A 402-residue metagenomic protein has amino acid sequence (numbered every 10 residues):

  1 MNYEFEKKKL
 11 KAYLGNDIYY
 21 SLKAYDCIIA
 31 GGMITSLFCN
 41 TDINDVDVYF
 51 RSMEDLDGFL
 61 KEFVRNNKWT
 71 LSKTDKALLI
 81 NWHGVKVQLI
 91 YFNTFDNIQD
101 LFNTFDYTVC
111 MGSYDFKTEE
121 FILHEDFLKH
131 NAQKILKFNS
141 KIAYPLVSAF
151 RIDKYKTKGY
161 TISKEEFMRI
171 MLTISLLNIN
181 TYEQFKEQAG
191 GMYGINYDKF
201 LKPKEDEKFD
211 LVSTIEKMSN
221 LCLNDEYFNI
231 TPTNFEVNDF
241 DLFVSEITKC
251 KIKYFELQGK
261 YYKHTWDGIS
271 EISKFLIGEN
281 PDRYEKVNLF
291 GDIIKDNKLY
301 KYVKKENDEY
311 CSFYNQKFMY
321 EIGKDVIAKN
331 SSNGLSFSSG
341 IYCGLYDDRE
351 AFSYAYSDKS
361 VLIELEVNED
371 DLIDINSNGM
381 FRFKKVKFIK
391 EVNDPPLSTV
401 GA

Functional and structural regions predicted by a protein language model:
M1, V400-A402: Short intrinsically disordered terminal tails
M1-K295: Catalytic cores of the polymerase beta-like nucleotidyltransferase superfamily and closely associated nucleotide
V48, L89, I152, Y300-Y302 (+2 more regions): Generic structural hydrophobic/aromatic packing signal, biased to beta-strands
L56-D57, V85-L89, N307-F313, D370-I375: Short, surface-exposed beta-strand/loop "edge" segments at domain boundaries and coil↔beta transitions
L79-H83, I122-H124, Y310, F352-Y354 (+1 more regions): Short, solvent-exposed polar/charged micro-motifs at secondary-structure junctions
N93-F95, Y114-K117, V303-E309, Y356-D358 (+1 more regions): Short, flexible beta-strand-to-coil junctions
I277-G344: Long, positively charged binding patches that form subdomain-scale interaction surfaces for polyanionic ligands
K298, I322-P395: ADP-ribosyltransferase catalytic core
